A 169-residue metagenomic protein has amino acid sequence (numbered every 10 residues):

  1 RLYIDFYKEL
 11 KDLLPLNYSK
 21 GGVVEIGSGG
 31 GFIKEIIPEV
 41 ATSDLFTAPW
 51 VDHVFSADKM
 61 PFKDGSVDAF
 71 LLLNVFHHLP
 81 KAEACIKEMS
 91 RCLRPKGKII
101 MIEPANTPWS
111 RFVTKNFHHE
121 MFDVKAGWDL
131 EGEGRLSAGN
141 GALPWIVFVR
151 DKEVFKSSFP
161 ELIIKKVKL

Functional and structural regions predicted by a protein language model:
L2-G21: Conserved alpha-helix/loop element of class I SAM-dependent methyltransferases that forms part of the SAM/SAH-binding
K20, V67-D68, P160: Local beta-strand N-terminus motif with an aromatic residue
G21-M60, A84: Class I SAM-dependent methyltransferase SAM/SAH-binding core
D58-F70: A short acidic, Gly/Pro-enriched loop at the edge of an enzyme's catalytic core that lines a small-molecule cofactor
A69-V75, M101: A short beta-strand submotif of the Rossmann-like class I SAM-dependent methyltransferase core that lines
E83-K98: A short glycine-rich, Lys/Arg-flanked "PGG" loop and its adjoining helix->strand segment in the class I
I99-E131: Conserved class I S-adenosyl-L-methionine
A142-V167: Short alpha-helix
